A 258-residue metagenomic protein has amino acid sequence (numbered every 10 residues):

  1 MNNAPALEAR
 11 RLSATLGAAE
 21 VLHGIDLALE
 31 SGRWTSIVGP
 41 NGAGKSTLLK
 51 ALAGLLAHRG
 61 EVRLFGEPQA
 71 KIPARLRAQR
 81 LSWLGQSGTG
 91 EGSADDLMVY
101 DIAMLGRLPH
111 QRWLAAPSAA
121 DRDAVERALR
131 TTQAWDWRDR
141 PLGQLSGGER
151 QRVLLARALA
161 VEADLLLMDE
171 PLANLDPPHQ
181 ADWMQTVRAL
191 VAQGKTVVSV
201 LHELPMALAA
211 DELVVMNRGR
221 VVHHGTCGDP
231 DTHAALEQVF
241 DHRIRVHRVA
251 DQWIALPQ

Functional and structural regions predicted by a protein language model:
A53: Helix-to-loop junction immediately C-terminal to a conserved catalytic motif
G60-A70: Conserved ABC transporter NBD signature motif
P68-S82, A115-A119: ABC ATPase NBD coupling module
M104, A119-W137, E162: Conserved ABC ATPase "signature" region
A116, P141-L145, E149: Conserved ABC ATPase signature
L166-E170: Catalytic Walker B motif of ABC-type/P-loop ATPase nucleotide-binding domains
E237-Q258: ABC ATPase nucleotide-binding domains
